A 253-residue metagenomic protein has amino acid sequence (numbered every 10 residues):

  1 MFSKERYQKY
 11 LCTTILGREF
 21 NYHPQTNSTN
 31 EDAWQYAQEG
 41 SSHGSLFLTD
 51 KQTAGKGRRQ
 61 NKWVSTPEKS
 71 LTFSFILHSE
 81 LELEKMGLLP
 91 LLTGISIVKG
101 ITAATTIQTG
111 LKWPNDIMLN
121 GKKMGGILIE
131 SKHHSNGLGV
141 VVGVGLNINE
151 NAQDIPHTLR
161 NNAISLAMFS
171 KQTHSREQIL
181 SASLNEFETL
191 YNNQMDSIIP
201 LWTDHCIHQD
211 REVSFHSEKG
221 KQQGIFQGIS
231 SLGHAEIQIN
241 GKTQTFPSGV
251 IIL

Functional and structural regions predicted by a protein language model:
M1-T102: N-terminal lobe of the biotin/lipoate ligase/transferase fold
F2, R6, I15-L16, L83-T109 (+1 more regions): Long, positively charged amphipathic alpha-helical accessory segments at protein N-termini or as interdomain linkers
P24, L111-W113: Short loop/edge segments at beta-strand edges and connector loops that shape dinucleotide/nucleotide cofactor-binding
K56-R59, K112, R176: Basic side chains
D116: Conserved active-site carboxylates
